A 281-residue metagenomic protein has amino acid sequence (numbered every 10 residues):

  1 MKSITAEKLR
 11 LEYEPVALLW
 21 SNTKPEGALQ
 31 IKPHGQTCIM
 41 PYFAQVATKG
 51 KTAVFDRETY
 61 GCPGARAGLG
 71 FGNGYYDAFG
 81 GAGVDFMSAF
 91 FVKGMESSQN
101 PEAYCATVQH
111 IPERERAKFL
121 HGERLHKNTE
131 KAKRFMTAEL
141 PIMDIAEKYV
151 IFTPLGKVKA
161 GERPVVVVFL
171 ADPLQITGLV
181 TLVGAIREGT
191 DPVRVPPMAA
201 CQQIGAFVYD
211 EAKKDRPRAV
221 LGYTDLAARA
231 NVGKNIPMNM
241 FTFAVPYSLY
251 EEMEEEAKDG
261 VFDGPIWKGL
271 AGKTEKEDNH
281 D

Functional and structural regions predicted by a protein language model:
S3-D281: Acidic, serine/proline-rich low-complexity intrinsically disordered regions
